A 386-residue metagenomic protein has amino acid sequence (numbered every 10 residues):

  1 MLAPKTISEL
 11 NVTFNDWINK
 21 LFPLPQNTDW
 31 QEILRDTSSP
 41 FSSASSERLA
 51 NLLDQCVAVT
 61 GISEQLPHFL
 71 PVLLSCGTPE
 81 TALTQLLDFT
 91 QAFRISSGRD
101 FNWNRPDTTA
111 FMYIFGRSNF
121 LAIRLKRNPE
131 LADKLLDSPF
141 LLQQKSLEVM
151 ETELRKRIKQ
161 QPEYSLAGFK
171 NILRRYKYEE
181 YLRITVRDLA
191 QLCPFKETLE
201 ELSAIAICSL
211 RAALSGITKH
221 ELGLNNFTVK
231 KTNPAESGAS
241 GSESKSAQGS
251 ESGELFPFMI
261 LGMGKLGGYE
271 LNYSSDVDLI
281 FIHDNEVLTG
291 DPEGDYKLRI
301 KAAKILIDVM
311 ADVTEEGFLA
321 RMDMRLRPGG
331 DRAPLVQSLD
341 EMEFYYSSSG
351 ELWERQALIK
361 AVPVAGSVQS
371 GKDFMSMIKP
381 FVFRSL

Functional and structural regions predicted by a protein language model:
M1-S237, G241, K245, G249-L386: A nucleotide- and high-energy phosphate-metabolite-utilizing enzyme signature
